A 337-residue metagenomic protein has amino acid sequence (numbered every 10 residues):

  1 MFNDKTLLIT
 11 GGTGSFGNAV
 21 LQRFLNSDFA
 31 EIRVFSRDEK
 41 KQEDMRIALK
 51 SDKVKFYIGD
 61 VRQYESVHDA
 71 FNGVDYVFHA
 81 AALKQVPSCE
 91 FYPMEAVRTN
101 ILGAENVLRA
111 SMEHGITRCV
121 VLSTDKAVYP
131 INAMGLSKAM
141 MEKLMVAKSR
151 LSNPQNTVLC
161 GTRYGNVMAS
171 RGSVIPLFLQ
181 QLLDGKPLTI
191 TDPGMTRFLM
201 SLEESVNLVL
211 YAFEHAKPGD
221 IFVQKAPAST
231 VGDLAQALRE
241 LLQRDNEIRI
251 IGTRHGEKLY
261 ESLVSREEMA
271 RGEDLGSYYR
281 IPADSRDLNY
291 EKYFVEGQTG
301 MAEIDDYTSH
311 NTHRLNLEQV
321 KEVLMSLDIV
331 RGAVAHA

Functional and structural regions predicted by a protein language model:
K5-S27: N-terminal Rossmann NAD(P)H-binding glycine-rich loop of SDR-like oxidoreductase domains
T10, F71-A80, V121: Rossmann-fold scaffold of SDR-type NAD(P)-dependent oxidoreductases
D28-K41: Conserved glycine-rich Rossmann-like NAD(P)H-binding loop of the short-chain dehydrogenase/reductase
S36, I58, R98, D192 (+1 more regions): Conserved residues in the N-terminal Rossmann fold of short-chain dehydrogenase/reductase
K55-Y76: Conserved Rossmann-fold cofactor-binding substructure of NAD(P)-dependent oxidoreductases
F56, A96, C119, L159-T162: Hydrophobic/aromatic anchor residues within beta-strands of the central parallel beta-sheet of Rossmann-like
H79, L83-A139, K143, A147: Conserved Rossmann-fold NAD(P)-dependent oxidoreductase catalytic core, especially the SDR/UDP-sugar
V107, K143, A147-A337: Strand-loop microenvironment adjacent to phosphate/nucleotide-handling motifs in alpha/beta enzyme folds
